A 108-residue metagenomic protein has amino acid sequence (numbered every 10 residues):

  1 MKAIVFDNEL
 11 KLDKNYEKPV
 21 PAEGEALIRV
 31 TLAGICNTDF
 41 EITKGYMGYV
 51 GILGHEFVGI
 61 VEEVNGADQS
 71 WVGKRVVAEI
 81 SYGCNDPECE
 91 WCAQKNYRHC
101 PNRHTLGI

Functional and structural regions predicted by a protein language model:
M1-I4, A26: Short structural boundary motif marking the start of a folded domain
A3-K11: Extracellular beta-rich ligand/substrate-recognition surface
L10, D68, N96: Residue-level detector of flexible, active-site-proximal loop/helix-junction positions within diverse enzyme catalytic
L12-K14, F57: Short beta-strand or tight-loop elements that sit immediately N-terminal to catalytic metal-binding acidic residues
P19-A33, T43-E90: Glycine-rich beta-strand-centered segment in the early N-terminal region that forms part of a ligand/cofactor-binding
T38-I42: Cytochrome P450 core scaffold surrounding the K-helix E-X-X-R motif and the conserved "meander" helix-loop region
C84-I108: NAD(P)H dinucleotide-binding glycine-rich loop of Rossmann-like/cofactor-binding domains, especially the beta1-alpha1
